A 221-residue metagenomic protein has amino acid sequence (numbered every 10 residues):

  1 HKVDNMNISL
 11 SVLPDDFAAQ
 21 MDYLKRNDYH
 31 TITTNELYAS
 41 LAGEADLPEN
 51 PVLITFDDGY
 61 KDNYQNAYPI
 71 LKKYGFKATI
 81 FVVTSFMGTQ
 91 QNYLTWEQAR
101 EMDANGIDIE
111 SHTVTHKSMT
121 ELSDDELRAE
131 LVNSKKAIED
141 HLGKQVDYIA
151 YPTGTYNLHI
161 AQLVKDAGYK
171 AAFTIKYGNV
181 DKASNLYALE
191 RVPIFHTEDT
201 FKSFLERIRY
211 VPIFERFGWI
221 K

Functional and structural regions predicted by a protein language model:
H1-I54, K61-Y64, K117, E121-K221: C-terminal active-site subregion of NodB/CE4 polysaccharide deacetylases
I54-T55, I109: Residue-level marker for buried hydrophobic side chains located in beta-strands that build the well-ordered beta-sheet
Y64-A67, Q91: Short, solvent-exposed loop/turn and secondary-structure capping segments
Y68-G75, L94-S111, K165: Acidic (Asp/Glu)-rich catalytic clusters
G75-W96: A short, conserved beta-to-alpha structural element at the edge of catalytic cores that scaffolds binding
A78, I109, V146: Hydrophobic anchor at the start of a short beta-strand that flanks the dinucleotide cofactor-binding loop
F81, H112, A172-T174: Short beta-strand and adjacent tight-turn residues that come in two discontinuous sequence segments and form the edges
N92-E97, E126-E130: Charged helix-capping and loop-helix junction motifs
